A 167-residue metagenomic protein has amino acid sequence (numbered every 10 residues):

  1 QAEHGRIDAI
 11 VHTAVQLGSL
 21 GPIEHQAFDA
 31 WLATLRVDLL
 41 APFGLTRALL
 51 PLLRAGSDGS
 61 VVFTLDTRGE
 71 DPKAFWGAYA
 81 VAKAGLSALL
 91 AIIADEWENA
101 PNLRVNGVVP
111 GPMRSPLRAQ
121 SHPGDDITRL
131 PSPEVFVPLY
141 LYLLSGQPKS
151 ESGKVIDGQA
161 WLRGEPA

Functional and structural regions predicted by a protein language model:
Q1-G5: Conserved amphipathic alpha-helix within the SDR
D8-A9, L32, D58-T64, L103-N106: Conserved catalytic-site loops of classical short-chain dehydrogenases/reductases
V15-Q16, F28, R54, D58-N99 (+1 more regions): Catalytic loop of short-chain dehydrogenase/reductase
L17-G21, R114-S115: Short beta->alpha connector loops of Rossmann-like oxidoreductase domains
G21-I23, A30-L32: Substrate-binding pocket helix/loop in short-chain dehydrogenase/reductase
T46-R47, A91: A short, exposed helix-loop element centered on a Lys and neighboring polar residues
L103, G107-V108, S115, G124-A167: C-terminal helical subdomain
